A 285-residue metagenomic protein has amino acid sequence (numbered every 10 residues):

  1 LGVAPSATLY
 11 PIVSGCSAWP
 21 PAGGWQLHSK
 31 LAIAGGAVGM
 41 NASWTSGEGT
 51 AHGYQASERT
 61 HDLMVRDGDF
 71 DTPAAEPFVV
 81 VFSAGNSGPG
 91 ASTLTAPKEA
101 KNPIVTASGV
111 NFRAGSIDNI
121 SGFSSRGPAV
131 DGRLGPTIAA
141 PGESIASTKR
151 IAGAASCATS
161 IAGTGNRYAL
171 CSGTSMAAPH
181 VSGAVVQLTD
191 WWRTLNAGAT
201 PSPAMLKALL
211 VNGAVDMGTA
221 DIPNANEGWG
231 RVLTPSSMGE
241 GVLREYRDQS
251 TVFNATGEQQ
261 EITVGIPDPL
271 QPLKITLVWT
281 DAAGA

Functional and structural regions predicted by a protein language model:
L1, H28-G39, W44, R150-G153 (+5 more regions): Extracellular low-complexity, Gly/Ser/Thr-rich intrinsically disordered linkers and protease-sensitive activation/hinge
L1-A22, G35-M40, G47-G53, T72-V79 (+8 more regions): Subtilisin-like serine protease catalytic core
W25-S29, E58, D62, L94 (+5 more regions): Extracytoplasmic/secreted envelope proteins and their assembly/folding machinery, especially bacterial periplasmic
S57-P77: Catalytic-core regions built around general acid/base machinery
H61, G85, G173: Active-site glycine-centered loops adjacent to acidic/histidine catalytic or metal-binding residues that shape
R66, G109-A178: Catalytic-core environment of secreted peptidases
D69, A75, G85, P201 (+1 more regions): Secreted peptidase-domain scaffold signal
